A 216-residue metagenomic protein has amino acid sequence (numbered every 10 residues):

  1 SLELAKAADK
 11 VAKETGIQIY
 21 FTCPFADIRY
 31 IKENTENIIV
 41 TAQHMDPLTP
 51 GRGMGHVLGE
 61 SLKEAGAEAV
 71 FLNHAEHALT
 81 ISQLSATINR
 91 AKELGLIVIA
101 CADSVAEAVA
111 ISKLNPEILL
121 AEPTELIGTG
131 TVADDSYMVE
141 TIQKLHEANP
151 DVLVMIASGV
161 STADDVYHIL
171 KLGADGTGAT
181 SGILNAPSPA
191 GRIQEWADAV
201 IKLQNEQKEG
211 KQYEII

Functional and structural regions predicted by a protein language model:
S1-V57, V98, A106-N115, Q194 (+1 more regions): Conserved N-terminal beta1-alpha1 strand-loop-helix module at the mouth
P24, L62, E122, I169 (+2 more regions): Conserved, mostly hydrophobic/aromatic
T35-A91: Glycine/small-residue-rich loop that forms an oxyanion/phosphate-binding "nest" at active or ligand-binding sites
H44-P47, G51-M54, I81-S82, A100-V105 (+1 more regions): Glycine-rich beta-to-alpha transition loops that act as phosphate-gripper elements at the mouths of alpha/beta enzyme
D46-T49, G55, P116-Q143, E147 (+1 more regions): Glycine/Thr-rich beta-alpha phosphate-binding loop at enzyme active sites
V57, D103-N115, G159-T177: Catalytic cores of alpha/beta
E68-L79, L119-T131, L172-I193: Glycine-rich phosphate-binding active-site loops on the catalytic face of alpha/beta enzymes
T87-E93, A133-S136, L170, I183-I215: C-terminal helical cap(s) of enzyme catalytic domains, especially alpha/beta-barrels
